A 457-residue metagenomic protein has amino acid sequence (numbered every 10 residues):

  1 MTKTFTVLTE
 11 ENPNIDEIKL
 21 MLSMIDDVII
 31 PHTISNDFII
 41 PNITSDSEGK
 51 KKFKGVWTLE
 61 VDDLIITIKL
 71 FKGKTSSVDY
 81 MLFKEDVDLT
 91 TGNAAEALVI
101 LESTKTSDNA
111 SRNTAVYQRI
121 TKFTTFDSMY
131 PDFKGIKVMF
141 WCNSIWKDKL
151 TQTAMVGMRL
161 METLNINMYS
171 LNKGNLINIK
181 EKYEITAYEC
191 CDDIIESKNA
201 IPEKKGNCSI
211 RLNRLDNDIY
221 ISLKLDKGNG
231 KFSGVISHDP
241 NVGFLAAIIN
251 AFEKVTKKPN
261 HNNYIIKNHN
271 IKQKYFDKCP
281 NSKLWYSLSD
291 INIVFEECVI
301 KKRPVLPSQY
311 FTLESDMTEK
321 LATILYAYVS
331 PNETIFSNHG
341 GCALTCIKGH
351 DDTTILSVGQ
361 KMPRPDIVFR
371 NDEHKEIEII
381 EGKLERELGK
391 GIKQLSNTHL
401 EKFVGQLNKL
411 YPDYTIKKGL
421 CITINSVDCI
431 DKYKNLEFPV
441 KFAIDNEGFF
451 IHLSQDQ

Functional and structural regions predicted by a protein language model:
F5-K19, Q273-T345: Nuclease catalytic cores
V7, M24-V61, I66, G174-A200: Low-complexity, serine/threonine/proline-enriched polar segments
T9-P13, K84-D86, T104-D108, F369-N371 (+1 more regions): Short, flexible loop/turn elements at secondary-structure junctions
P13-I29, F83, M139-F140: Anionic, Ser/Thr-rich low-complexity intrinsically disordered regions
N36-A94, P331-K375: Active-site metal-binding core of divalent-cation-utilizing nuclease and nuclease-like domains
A97-I100, E378-I380: Structural motif
T106-T153, M362-R364, D372-A443: Catalytic cores of nucleic-acid endonucleases
M139-N263, N270-K272, V294, I300 (+1 more regions): Domain-level recognition of nuclease-like catalytic cores that cleave nucleotide substrates
